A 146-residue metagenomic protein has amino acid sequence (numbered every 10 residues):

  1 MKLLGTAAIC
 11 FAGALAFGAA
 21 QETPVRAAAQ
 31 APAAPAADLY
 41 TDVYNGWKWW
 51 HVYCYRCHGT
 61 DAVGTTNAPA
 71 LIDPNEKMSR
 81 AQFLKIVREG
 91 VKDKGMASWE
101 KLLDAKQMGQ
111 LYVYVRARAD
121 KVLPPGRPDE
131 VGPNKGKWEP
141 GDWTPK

Functional and structural regions predicted by a protein language model:
M1-G5: Positively charged n-region of N-terminal signal peptides that target proteins for export
T6-A16: Bacterial N-terminal signal peptides
F17-R26: Sec/Tat signal peptide C-region and signal peptidase I cleavage site
R26-A36, Y40, K48-H51, S98-K146: Flexible coil segments in periplasmic/lumen-exposed cytochrome c-class electron-transfer proteins
A36-W47, A62-E89, S98: Gly/Gly-Pro-rich "capping" loops immediately C-terminal to redox-active cysteine motifs in periplasmic/lumenal
H51-C54, G59: Aromatic-flanked redox-active Cys/Sec active sites in thiol-based oxidoreductases, especially the WC-centered
Y55, P69, K94: Glycine-centered loop/turn positions within well-structured domains that cap or flank conserved ligand/cofactor-binding
H58, R88, R116-A119: Protein kinase-like catalytic domain
